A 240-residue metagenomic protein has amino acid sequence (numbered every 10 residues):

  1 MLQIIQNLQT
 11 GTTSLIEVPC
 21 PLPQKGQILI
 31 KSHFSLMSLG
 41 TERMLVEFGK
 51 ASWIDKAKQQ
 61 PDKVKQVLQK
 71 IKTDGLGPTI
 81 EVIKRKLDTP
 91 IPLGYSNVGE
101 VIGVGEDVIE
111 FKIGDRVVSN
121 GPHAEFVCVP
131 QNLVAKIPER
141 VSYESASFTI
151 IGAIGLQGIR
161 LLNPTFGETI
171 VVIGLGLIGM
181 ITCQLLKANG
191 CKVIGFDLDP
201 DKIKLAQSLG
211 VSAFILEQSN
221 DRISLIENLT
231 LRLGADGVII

Functional and structural regions predicted by a protein language model:
M1-R85, T89, G121: Short N-terminal strand-loop motif that marks the start of NAD(P)H/FAD-dependent oxidoreductase cofactor-binding domains
Q24, K112-I113, P130, T165: Residue-level recognition of short, solvent-exposed, well-ordered loop/turn junctions that link secondary-structure
Q27, F34, D115-R116, F126 (+2 more regions): Residue-level marker of beta-strand positions
P78-L87, S96-N120: A glycine-/small-residue-rich N-terminal strand-loop-strand element that serves as the cofactor-binding glycine loop
P92-Y95, N120-Q131: A structural motif shared across PLP-dependent enzymes of the aminotransferase-like
K112, R140-S142, N163-T169, L233: Short helix-loop-beta connector
S145-S219: Mid-domain Rossmann-like dinucleotide-binding core that forms the NAD(H)/NADP(H) cofactor-binding site
K204, S212-I240: Glycine-rich cofactor phosphate-binding loops and adjacent beta1-alpha1 units of small-molecule cofactor enzyme domains
